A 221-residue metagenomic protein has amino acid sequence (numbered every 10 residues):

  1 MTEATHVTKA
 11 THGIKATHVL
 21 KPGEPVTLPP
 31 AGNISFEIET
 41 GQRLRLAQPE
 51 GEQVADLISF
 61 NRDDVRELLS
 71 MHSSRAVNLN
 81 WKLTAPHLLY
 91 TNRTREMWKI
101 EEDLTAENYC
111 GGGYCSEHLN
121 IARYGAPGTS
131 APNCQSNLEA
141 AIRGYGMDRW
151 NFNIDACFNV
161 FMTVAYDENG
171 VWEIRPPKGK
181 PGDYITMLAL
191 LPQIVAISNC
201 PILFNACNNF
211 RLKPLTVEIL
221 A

Functional and structural regions predicted by a protein language model:
T2-A221: Acidic, Ser/Thr/Pro
